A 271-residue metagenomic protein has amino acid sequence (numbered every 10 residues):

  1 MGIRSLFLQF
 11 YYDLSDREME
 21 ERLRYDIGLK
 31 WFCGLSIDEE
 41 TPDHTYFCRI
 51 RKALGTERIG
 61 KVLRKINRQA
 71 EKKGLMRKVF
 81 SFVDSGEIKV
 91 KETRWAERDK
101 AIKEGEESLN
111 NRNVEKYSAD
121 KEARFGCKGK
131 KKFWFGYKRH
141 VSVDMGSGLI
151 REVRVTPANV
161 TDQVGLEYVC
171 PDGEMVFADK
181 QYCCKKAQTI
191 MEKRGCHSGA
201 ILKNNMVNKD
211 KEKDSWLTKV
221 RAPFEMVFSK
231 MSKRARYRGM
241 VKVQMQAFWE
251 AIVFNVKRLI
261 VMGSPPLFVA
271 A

Functional and structural regions predicted by a protein language model:
M1-F7, Y11: Basic, short loop/linker segments at the boundary and entry of helix-turn-helix/winged-helix-like folds
E18-W31: DNA-recognition alpha helix
R24, P42-R194, K203: Polybasic low-complexity intrinsically disordered regions
W31-C48, M206-K209: Phosphate-backbone recognition surface of nucleic-acid-processing proteins
R51-K52, K209-T218: Short alpha-helix plus adjacent loop in nuclease-associated cores
R194-G195, D214-A271: Basic, amphipathic alpha-helical segments enriched in Lys/Arg and hydrophobic/aromatic residues
C196-E212: RNase H-like polynucleotidyl transferase catalytic core
